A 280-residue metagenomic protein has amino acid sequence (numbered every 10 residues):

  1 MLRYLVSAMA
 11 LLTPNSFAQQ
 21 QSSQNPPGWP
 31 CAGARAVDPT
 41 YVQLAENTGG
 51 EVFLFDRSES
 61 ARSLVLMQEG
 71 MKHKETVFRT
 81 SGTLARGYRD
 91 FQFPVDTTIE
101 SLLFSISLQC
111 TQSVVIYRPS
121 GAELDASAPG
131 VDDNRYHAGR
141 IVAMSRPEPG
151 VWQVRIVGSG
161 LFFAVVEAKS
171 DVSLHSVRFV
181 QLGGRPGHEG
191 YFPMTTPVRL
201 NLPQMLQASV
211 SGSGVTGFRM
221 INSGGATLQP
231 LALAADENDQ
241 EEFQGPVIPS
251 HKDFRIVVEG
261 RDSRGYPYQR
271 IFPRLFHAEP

Functional and structural regions predicted by a protein language model:
M1, Q19-T48, F53-F55, V65-M67: VWA/integrin I-like adhesion module and closely mimicked acidic/polar interface patches used
F53-D132, H137-R140, M144-S145, V151-V157 (+1 more regions): C-terminal "exit" segments of structured domains
T80-Y88, V166-R199, E279-P280: Short, compositionally biased P/S/T/A/G/V-rich stretches that sit at domain boundaries
A85-L103, Y191-G212: Contiguous beta-strand segments within globular domains
A122-N134, A226-Q240, P273-L275: Solvent-exposed serine/threonine-rich low-complexity stretches and specific carbohydrate-binding patches
S145-E148, P246-D253: Surface-exposed, short loops/turns at beta-strand junctions within beta-sandwich domains
I156, V258-G260: Conserved structural position at the C-terminal beta-strand of extracellular beta-sandwich adhesion modules
F162-S170, G265-E279: Edge beta-strands of extracellular beta-sandwich domains
